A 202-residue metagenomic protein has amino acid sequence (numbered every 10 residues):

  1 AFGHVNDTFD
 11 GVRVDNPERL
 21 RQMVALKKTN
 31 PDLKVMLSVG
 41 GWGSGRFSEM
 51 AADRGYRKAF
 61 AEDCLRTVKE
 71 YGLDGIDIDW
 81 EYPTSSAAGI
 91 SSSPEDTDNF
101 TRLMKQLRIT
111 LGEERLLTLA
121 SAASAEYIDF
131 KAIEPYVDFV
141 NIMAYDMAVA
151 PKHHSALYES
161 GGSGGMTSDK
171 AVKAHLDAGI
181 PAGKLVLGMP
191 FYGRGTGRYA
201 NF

Functional and structural regions predicted by a protein language model:
A1, E70, R198-N201: Intrinsically disordered, low-complexity N-terminal regions enriched in serine/proline/glycine with scattered basic
A1, M36, G72, D77-D79 (+3 more regions): Conserved beta-strand positions in the central sheet of alpha/beta enzyme cores
A1-V68: Glycan-recognition patch characteristic of GH18 chitinases/ENGases and related GlcNAc/peptidoglycan-binding proteins
T8-P17, P83-F202: Substrate-binding surface in catalytic domains of secreted glycosidases
R21-V35, V68-G72, K131-P135, V149 (+1 more regions): Acidic (Asp/Glu)-rich catalytic clusters
F60, C64-L65, G75-D77, E81-P83: Serine-hydrolase-like catalytic core of hydrolytic proteins
